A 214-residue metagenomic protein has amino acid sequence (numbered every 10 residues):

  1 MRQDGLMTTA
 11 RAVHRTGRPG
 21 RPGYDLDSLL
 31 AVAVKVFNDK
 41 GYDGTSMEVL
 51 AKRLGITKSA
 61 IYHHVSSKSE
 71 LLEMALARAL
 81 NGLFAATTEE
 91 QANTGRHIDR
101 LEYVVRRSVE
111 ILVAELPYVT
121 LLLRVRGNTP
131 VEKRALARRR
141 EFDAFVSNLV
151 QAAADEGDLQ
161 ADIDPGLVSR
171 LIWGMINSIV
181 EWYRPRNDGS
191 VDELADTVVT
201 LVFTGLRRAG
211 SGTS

Functional and structural regions predicted by a protein language model:
M1-K40, G44-I56, S69-E73, G82: Basic, helix-initiating cap at the start of DNA-binding domains
M1-T16, E110-A114, D143-E156, G174-M175 (+2 more regions): C-terminal peripheral helix-coil segments that are non-catalytic and often amphipathic
L30, L72, L76, L80 (+5 more regions): Amphipathic, non-transmembrane alpha-helical scaffold segments
D39-D43, T94, E115, E156: Short coil/turn segments at alpha/beta junctions that flank glycine-rich nucleotide-binding fingerprints
G55-V65: Short hydrophobic/aromatic patch on the recognition helix
M74, A85-A114, S169-I172: Hydrophobic alpha-helical connector segments
E90-T94, L122-R126, Y183-R186: Secondary-structure edge/capping motif, primarily at the C-terminal ends of alpha-helices and the immediately following
Y103, V109-Q151, D155-D158, G166-L167: Short secondary-structure transition hinges
